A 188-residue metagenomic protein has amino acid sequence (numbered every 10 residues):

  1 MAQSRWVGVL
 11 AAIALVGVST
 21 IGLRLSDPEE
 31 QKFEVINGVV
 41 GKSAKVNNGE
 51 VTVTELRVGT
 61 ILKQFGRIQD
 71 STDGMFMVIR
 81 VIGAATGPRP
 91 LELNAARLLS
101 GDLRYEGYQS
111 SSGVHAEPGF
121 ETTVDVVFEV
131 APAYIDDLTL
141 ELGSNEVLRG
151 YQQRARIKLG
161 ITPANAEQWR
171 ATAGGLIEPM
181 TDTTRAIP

Functional and structural regions predicted by a protein language model:
M1-V78, I82-P188: Conserved functional micro-motifs across diverse proteins
